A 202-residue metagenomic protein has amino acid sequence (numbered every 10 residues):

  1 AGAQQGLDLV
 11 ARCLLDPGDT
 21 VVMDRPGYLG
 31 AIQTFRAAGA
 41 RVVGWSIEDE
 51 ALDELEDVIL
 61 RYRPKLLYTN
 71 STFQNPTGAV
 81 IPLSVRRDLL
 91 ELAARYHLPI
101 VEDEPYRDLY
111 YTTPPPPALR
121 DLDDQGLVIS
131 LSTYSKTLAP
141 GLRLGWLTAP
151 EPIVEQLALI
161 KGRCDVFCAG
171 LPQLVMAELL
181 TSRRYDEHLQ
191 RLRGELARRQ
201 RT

Functional and structural regions predicted by a protein language model:
A1-Y96, D108-Q125, L196: Conserved core of the PLP fold type I
G6, A31, A51, L138 (+3 more regions): Short phosphate-engaging motifs
D53, D57, R87, E155 (+3 more regions): Feature representing long, continuous alpha-helical segments
V85-R86, R143, R199-Q200: Short, cationic motifs built from Arg/Lys/His that form the positively charged side of catalytic pockets
D121-G194: Conserved core segment of the aminotransferase class I/II
Q190-R191, R198, T202: C-terminal structural cap/anchor segments
